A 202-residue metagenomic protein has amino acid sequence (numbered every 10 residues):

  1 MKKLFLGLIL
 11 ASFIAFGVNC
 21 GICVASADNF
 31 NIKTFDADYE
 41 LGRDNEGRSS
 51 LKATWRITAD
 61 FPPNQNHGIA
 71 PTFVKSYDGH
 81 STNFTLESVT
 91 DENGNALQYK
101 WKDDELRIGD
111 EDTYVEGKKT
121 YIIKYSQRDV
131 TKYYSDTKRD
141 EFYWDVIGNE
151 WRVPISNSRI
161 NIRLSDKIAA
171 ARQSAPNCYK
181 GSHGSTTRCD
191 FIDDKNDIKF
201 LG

Functional and structural regions predicted by a protein language model:
G7-N19: Bacterial N-terminal signal peptides
G21-G202: Lumenal/extracellular ectodomains and adaptor appendage modules of the eukaryotic vesicle/secretory system
